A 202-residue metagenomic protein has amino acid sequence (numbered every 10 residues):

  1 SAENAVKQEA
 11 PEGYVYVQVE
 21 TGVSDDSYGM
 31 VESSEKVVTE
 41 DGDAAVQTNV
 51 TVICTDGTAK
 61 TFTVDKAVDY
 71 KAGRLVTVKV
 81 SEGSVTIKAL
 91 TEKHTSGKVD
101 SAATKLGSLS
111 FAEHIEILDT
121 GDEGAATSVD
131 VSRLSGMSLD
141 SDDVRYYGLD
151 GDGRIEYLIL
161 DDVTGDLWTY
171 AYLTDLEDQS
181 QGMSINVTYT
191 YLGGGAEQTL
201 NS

Functional and structural regions predicted by a protein language model:
S1-S202: ...the same signal can extend to comparable exposed beta-sheet modules with similar sequence chemistry even outside
